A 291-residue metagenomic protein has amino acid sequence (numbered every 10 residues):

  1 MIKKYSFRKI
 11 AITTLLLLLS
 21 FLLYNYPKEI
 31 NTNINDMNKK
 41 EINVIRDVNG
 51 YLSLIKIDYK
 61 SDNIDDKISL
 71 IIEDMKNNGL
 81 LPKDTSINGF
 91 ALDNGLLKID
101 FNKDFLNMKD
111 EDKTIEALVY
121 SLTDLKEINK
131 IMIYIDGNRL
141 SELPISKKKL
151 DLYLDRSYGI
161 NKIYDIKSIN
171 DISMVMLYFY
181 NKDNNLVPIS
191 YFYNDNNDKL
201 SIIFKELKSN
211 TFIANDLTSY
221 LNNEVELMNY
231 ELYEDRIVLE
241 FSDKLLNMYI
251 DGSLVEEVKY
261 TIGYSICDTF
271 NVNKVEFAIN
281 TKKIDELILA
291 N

Functional and structural regions predicted by a protein language model:
M1-N291: Bimodal "functional hotspot" detector
